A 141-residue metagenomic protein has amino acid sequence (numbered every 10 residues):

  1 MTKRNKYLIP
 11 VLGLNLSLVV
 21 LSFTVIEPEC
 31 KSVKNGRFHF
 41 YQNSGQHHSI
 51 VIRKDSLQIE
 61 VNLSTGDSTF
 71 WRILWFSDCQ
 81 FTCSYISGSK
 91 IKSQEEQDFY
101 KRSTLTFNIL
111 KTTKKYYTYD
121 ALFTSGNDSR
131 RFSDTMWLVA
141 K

Functional and structural regions predicted by a protein language model:
M1-K31: Bacterial Sec-dependent N-terminal signal peptides
P28-G45: Tryptophan-anchored aromatic micro-motifs
F38-N43, Q58-N62, Y119-T124: Short beta-strand segments that buttress and anchor functional surface loops
F40-L57, S89-K90, E96-D98: Short, solvent-exposed loop/hinge segments that bridge or flank secondary-structure elements
H48-F76: N-terminal glycine/threonine-rich, aromatic-flanked beta-hairpin/loop signature
L74-F81, N108-Y116, L138-K141: A short, structured loop/turn motif at beta-sheet edges
Y85-L110: An anionic, turn-rich surface loop/hairpin at beta-sheet edges that serves as a generic interaction/coordination patch
T118-T135: Short, exposed beta-strand-loop hairpins at the edges of beta-sheets in extracellular/periplasmic proteins
